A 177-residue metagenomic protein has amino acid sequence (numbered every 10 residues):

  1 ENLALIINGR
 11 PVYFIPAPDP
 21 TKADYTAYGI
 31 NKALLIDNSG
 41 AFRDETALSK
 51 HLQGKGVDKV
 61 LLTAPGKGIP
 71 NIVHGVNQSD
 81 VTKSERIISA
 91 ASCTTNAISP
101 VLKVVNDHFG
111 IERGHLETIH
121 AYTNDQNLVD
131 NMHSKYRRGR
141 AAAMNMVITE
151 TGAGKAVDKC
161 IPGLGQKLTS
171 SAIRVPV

Functional and structural regions predicted by a protein language model:
E1-L128, M132-K135: N-terminal Rossmann-like NAD(P) cofactor-binding subdomain of oxidoreductases, focused on the glycine-rich
H108, R113-E117, D125-V177: C-terminal substrate-binding/catalytic lobe of Rossmann-fold NAD(P)-dependent dehydrogenases
